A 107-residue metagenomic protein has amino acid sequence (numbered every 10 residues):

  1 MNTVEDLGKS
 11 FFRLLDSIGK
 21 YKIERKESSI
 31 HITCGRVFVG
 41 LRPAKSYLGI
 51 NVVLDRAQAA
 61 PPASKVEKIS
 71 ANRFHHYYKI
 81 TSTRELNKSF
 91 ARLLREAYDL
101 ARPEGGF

Functional and structural regions predicted by a protein language model:
M1-F107: Charge-dense, helix-prone N-terminal extensions
